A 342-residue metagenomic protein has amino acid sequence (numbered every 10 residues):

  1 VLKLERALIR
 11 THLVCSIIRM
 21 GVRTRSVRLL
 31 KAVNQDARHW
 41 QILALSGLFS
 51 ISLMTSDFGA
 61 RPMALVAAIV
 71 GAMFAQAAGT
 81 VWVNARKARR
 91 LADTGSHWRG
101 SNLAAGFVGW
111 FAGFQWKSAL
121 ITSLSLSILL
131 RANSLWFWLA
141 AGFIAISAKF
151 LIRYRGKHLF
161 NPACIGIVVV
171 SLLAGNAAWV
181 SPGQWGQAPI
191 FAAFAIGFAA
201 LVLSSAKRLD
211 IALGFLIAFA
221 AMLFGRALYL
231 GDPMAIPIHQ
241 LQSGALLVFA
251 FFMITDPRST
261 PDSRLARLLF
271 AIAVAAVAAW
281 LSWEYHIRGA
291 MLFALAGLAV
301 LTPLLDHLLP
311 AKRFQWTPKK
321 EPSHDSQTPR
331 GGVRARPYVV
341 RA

Functional and structural regions predicted by a protein language model:
L2, R10, V14-C15, V22-R23 (+3 more regions): Short, low-complexity intrinsically disordered segments enriched in A/P/G/S/L with frequent Arg, especially at protein
L8, R19-V83: N-terminal signal-anchor module of multipass membrane proteins
R25, I42-D57, M73-A78, I121-I128 (+2 more regions): Membrane-embedded alpha-helical segments in integral membrane proteins
A75-L91, A145-K157, G197-K207, F251-T260: C-terminal ends of transmembrane helices
G109-Q184: Membrane-interface helix-loop-helix junctions at boundaries between adjacent transmembrane segments
A174-G225: Internal active-site segments that recognize and position negatively charged phosphoryl groups and nucleotide moieties
W185-F191, I211-A212, I236-G244, Y285-G297: Loop-to-transmembrane alpha-helix initiation sites
L230-E284: Glycine/small-residue-rich hydrophobic helix-like segments
